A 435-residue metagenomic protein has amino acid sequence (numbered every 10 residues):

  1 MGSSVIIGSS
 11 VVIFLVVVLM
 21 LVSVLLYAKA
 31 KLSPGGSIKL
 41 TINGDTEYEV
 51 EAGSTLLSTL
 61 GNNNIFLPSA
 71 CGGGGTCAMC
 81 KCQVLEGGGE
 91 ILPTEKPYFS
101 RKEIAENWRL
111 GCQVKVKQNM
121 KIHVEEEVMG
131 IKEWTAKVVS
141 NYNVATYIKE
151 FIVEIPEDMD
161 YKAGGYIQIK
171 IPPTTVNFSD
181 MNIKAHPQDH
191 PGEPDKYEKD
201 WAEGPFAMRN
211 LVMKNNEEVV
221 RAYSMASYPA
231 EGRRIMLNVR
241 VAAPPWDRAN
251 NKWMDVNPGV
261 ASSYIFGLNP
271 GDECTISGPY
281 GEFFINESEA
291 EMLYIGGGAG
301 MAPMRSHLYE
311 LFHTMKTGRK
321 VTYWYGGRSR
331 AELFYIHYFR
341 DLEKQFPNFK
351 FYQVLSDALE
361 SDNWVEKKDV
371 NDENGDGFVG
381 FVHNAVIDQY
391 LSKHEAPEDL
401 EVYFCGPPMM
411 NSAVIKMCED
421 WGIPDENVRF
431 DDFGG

Functional and structural regions predicted by a protein language model:
G2-G73, V84-A105, G318-G435: Reductase modules of NAD(P)H-dependent flavoproteins
V22-K31, P97-E157, N177: Fe-S ferredoxin-like electron-transfer domains and their immediately adjacent linker/connector regions across
T55, M79, K121, Y166 (+1 more regions): Residue-level marker of beta-strand positions
P68-A78, G111-K115: Cysteine-centered iron-sulfur cluster-binding motifs in ferredoxin-type domains/subunits of redox enzymes
V139-P270, G327-R328, V354-D357: Ferredoxin-reductase
Y264, S277-A290: A short, basic/flexible loop-to-alpha-helix module at the beginning of a structural domain
M301-M315: Histidine-anchored nucleotide/phosphate-binding helix
